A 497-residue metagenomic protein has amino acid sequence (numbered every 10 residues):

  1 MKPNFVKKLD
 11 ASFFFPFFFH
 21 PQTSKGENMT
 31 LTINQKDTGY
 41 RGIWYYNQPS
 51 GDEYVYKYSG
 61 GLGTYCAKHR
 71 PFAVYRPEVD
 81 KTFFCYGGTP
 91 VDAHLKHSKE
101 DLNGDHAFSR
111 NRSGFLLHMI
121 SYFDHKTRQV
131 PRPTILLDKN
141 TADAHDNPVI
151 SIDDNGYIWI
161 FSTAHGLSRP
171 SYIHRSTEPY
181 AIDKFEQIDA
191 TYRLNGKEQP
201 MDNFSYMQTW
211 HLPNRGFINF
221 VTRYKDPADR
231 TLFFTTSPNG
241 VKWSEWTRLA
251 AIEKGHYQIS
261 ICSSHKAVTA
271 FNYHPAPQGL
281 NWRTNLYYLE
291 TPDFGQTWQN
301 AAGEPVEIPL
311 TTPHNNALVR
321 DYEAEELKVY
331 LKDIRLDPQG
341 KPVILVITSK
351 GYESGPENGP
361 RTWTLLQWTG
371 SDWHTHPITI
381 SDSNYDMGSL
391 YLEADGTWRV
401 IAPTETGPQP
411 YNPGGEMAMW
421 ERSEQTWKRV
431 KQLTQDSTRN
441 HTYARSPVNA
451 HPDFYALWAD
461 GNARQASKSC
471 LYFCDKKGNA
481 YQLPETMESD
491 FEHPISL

Functional and structural regions predicted by a protein language model:
M1-N4: N-terminal secretory signal peptides that target proteins for export/translocation
F13-H20: Hydrophobic alpha-helical signal peptides and transmembrane signal-/tail-anchor segments that drive secretory-pathway
T30-L497: Extracellular, repeat-based ectodomains that mediate carbohydrate processing or recognition
